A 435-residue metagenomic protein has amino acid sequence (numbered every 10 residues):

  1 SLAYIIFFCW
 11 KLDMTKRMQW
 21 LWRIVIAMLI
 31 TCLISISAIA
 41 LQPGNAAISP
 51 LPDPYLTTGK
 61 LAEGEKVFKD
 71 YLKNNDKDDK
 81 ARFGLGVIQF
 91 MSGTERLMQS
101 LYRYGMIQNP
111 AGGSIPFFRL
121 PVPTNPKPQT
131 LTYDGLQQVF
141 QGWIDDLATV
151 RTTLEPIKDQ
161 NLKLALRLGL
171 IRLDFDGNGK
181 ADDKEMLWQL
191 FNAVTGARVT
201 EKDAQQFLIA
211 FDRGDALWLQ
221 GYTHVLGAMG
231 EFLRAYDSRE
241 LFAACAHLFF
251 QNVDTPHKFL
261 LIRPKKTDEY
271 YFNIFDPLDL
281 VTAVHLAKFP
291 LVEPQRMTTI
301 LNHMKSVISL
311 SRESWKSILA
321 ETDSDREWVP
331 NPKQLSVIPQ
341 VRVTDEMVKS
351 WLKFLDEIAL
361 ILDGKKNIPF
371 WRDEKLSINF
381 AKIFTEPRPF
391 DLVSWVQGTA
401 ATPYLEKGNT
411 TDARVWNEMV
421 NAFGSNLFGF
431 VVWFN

Functional and structural regions predicted by a protein language model:
S1-L21: N-terminal secretory signal peptides that target proteins for export/translocation
I24-S37: Bacterial N-terminal signal peptides
A38-A40, A46: Boundary at the C-terminal end of the N-terminal hydrophobic targeting segment
I48-P50, Y55-K66, F90-E418, F428: Short coil/linker segments at helix-helix boundaries
D78-D79: Residue-level recognition of tetratricopeptide repeat
F83-G84: Alpha-solenoid helical repeat scaffolds
